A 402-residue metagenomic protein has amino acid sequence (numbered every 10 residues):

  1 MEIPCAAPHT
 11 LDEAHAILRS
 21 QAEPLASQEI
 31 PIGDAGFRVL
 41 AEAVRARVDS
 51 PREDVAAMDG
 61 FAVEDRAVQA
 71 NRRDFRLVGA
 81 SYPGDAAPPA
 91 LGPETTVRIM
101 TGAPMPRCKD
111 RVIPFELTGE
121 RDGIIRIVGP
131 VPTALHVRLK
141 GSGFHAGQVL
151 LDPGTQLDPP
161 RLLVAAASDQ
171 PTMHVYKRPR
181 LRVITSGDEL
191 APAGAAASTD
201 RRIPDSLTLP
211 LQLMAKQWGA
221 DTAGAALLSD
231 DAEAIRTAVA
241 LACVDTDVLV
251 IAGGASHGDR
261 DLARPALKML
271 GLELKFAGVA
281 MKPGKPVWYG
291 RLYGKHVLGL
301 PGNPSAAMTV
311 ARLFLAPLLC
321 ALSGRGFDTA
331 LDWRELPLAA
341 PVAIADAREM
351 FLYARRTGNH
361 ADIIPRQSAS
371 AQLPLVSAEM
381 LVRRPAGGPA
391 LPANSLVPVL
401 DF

Functional and structural regions predicted by a protein language model:
M1-L11, M173-L300, P304-V310: Helix-rich terminal scaffold detector
E2-L11, I17, E23, F61-A226 (+4 more regions): Short, glycine/charged-enriched hinge/interface segments at domain edges or termini
E2-Q69, T96-P114, A330-N359: Extended boundary segments
A6-E13, S27-I30, D34, M58 (+22 more regions): Conserved active-site and cofactor/substrate-binding residues in soluble primary-metabolism enzymes
L18-L25, S168-P171, L190, M214 (+7 more regions): Change "in soluble alpha/beta enzymes" to "in soluble alpha/beta proteins
Q28-G33, F37, E42, V55 (+4 more regions): Flexible glycine/proline-rich
D54-A56, A67-A70, P88-G92, M105-R107 (+14 more regions): Solvent-exposed alpha-helices and their adjacent loops that cap or buttress functional pockets in soluble metabolic
